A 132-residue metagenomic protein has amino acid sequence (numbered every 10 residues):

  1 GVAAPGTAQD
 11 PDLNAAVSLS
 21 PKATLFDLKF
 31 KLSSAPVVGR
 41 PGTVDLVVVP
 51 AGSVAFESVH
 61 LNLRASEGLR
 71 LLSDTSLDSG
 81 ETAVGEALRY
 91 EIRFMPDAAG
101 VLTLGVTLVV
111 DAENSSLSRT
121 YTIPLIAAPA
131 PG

Functional and structural regions predicted by a protein language model:
G1-K22: A eukaryote-biased signal for short, well-structured alpha-helical docking elements
S18-G42: N-terminal edge beta-strand
V38, S79-E86: Short proline/glycine- and polar residue-rich coil/turn motifs
G39, V54, P96-L102: Short tyrosine-centred short linear motifs in exposed loops/low-complexity segments
D45-A51, R93-M95: Short edge beta-strand/loop segments characteristic of extracellular beta-sandwich folds
E57-G68, V109: Short acidic, flexible loop segments centered on an aromatic residue
L88-A98: Short, hydrophobic beta-strand segments
S115-G132: Short beta-strand elements
